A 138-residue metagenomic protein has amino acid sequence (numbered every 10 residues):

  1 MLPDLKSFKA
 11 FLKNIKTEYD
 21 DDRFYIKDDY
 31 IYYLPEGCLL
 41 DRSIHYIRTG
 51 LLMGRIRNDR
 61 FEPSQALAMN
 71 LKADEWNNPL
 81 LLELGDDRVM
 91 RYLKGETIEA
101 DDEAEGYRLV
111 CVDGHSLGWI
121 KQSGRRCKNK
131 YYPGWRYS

Functional and structural regions predicted by a protein language model:
M1-S138: Polybasic, low-complexity RNA-engagement segments
